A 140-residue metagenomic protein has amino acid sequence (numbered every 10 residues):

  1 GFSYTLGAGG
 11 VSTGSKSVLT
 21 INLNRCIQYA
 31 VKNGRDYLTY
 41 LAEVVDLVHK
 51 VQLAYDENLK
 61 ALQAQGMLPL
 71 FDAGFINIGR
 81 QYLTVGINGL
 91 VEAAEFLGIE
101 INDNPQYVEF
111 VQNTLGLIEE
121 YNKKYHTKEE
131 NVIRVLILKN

Functional and structural regions predicted by a protein language model:
G1-G79, E100, N104-N140: Conserved catalytic cores of very large enzyme subunits
D72-A93: Core structural elements
E92-E100: Well-ordered alpha-helical scaffold segments within catalytic/enzyme domains
